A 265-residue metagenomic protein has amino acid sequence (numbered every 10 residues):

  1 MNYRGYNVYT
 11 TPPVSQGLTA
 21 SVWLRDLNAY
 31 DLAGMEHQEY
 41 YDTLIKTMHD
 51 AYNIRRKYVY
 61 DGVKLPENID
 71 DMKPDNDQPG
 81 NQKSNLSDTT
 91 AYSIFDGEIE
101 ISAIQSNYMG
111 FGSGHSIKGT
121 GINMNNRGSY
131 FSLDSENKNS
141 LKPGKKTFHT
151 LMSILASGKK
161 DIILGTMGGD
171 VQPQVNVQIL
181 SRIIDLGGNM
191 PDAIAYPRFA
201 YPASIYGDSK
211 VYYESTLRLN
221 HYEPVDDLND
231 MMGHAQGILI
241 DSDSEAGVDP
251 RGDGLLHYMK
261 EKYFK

Functional and structural regions predicted by a protein language model:
M1-E36, Y40, L44: Structured, charged N-terminal subsegments at the starts of enzyme catalytic cores and at intra-chain domain/subunit
T10-L18, A156-V171: Extended C-terminal regions of large enzymes
T11, N81-N85, K142-F148, D226-D230: Short Gly/Pro-enriched turn/cap motifs at secondary-structure boundaries
A29-N107, G119-T120, R127, Y222: Internal maturation/activation junctions in enzymes
Y41, K57, K145, N176 (+1 more regions): Extended C-terminal subregions enriched in glycine
T90-F95, S153-L155, H234-D241, L256-Y258: Short beta-strand scaffold segments in enzyme catalytic cores
I99-I162, L186, M190-P191: Active-site rim segments in enzyme catalytic domains, especially the processed small/beta chain of N-terminal
G165-G188: Alpha-helical support elements that line or immediately flank enzyme active sites and cofactor-binding pockets
